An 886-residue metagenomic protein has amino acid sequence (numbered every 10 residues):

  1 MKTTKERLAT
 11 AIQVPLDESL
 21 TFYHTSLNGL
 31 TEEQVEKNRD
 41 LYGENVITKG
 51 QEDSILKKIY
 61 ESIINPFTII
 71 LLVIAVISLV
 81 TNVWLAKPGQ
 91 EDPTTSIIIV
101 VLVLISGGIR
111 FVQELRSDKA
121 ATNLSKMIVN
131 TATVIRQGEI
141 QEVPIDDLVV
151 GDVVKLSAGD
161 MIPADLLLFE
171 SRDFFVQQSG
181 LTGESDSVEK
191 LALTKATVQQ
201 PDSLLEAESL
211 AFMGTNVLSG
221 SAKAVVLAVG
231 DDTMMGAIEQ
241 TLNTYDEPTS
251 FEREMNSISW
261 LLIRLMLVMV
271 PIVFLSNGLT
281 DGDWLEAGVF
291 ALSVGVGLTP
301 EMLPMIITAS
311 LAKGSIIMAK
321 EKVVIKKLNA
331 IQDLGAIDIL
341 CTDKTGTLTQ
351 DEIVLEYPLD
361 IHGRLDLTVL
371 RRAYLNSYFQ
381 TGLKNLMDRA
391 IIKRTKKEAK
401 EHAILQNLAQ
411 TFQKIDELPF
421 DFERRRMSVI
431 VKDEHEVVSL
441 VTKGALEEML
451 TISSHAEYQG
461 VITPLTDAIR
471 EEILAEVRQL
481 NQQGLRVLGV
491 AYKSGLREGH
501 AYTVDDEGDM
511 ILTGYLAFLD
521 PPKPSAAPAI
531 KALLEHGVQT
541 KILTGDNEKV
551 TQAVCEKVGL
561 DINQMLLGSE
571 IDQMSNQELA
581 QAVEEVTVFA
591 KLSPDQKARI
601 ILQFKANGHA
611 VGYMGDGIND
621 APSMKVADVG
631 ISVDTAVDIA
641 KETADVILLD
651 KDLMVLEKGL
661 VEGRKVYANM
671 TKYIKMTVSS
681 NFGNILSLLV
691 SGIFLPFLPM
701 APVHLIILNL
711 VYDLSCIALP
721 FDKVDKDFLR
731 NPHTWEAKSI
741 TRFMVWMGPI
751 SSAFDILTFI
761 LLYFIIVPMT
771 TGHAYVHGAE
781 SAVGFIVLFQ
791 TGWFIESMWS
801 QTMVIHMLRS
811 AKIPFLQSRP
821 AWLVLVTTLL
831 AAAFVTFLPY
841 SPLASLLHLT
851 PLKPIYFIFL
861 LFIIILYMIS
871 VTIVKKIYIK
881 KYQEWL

Functional and structural regions predicted by a protein language model:
M1-I140, D146-V149, V154-I162, L167-E247 (+3 more regions): Non-lumenal N-terminal regulatory segments of integral membrane proteins
E44-V76, D118, I140-Q141, P201-L210 (+8 more regions): Soluble-to-membrane junctions at the N-terminal ends of transmembrane alpha-helices in multi-pass ion-transporting
I64-W84, V100-R110, V129-N130, W260-G278 (+8 more regions): Alpha-helical transmembrane segments of multi-pass membrane proteins, especially the membrane-embedded transport
V73-I98, L261-T299, A312-K322, E498-A501 (+4 more regions): Helix-interface capping motifs at the ends of transmembrane segments in multi-pass membrane proteins
T95-V129, R136, D246-I339, L516 (+3 more regions): Hydrophobic alpha-helical transmembrane segments
L210-L218, D333-I511, F518, K531 (+5 more regions): Cytosolic catalytic regions of ATP/NTP-dependent phosphoryl-transfer enzymes
V273, N277, P304, L311-K313 (+3 more regions): Membrane-embedded transport module
A527-A529, E535, N547-V558, D595-Q603 (+2 more regions): Acidic, divalent-metal-coordinating active-site segment for phosphoryl/phosphodiester hydrolysis, typified by short
